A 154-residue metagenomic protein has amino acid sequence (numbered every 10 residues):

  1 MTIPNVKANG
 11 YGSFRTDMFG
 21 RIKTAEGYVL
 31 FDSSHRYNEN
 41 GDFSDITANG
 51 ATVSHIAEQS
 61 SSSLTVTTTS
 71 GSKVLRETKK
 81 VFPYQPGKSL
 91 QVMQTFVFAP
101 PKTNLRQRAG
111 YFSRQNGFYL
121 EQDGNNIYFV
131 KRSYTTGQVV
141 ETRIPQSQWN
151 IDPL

Functional and structural regions predicted by a protein language model:
M1, S62-L64: Intrinsically disordered, low-complexity segments enriched in small residues
M1-T47, T142: Extended, low-complexity segments enriched in Ser/Thr/Gly and acidic residues that occur primarily in surface-exposed
I3-K7, Q59, K73, K102: Surface-exposed charge patches in extracellular/virion surface proteins
N9-Y11, F19, E26, N40 (+6 more regions): Feature targets compositionally biased, intrinsically disordered low-complexity regions with long contiguous runs
N40-S62: Extracellular glycan-recognition surfaces and repeat-rich motifs
V66-V140: Secretory/extracellular carbohydrate-interaction modules and structurally similar beta-sandwich "look-alikes"
T136-L154: Short, aromatic/His-centered strand-loop micro-motif at the edge of beta-sheets
